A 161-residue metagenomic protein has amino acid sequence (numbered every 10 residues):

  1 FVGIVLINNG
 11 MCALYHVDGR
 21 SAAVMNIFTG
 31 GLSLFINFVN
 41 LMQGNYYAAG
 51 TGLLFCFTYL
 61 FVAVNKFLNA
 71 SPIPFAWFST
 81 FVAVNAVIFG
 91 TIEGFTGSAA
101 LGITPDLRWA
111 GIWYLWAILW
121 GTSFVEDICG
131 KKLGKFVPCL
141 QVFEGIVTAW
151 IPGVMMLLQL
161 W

Functional and structural regions predicted by a protein language model:
F1-M42, K135-V142, M155-W161: N-terminal topogenic module of multi-pass integral membrane proteins
I4, G31, C56-F57, A83-V84 (+2 more regions): Hydrophobic alpha-helical cores of multi-pass transmembrane domains in eukaryotic membrane proteins
G10, L14-V17, N37, L41-G44 (+5 more regions): Transmembrane helix-loop junctions and nearby membrane-interface residues
Y15-F28, L68-N85, T104-Y114, E126-V147: Cytoplasm-facing juxtamembrane segments at the starts of transmembrane helices in multi-pass membrane proteins
Y46-L119: Membrane-proximal helix-loop-helix units in multi-pass membrane proteins
